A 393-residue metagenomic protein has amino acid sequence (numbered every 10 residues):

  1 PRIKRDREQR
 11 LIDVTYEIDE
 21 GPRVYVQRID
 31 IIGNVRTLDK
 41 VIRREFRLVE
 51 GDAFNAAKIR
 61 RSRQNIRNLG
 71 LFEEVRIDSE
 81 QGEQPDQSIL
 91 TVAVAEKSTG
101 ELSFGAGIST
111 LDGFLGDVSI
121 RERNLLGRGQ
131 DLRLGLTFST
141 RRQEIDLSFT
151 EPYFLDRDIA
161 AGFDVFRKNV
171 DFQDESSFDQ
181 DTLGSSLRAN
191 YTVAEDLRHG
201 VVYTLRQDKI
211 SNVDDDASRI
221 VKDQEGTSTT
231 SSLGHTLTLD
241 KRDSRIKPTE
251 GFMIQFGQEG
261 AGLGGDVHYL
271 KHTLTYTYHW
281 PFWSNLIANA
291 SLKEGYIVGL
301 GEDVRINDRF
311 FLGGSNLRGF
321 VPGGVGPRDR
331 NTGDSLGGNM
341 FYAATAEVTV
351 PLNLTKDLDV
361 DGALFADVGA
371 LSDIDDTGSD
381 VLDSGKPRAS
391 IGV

Functional and structural regions predicted by a protein language model:
P1-K4, R167: Post-signal-peptide, soluble extracytosolic/periplasmic N-terminal scaffold domains of envelope/secretory systems
I3-P22, Q81-S98: Self-splicing inteins and homing endonuclease
D19, I32-I42, K247-E250: Flexible hinge/switch segments at interdomain interfaces of large molecular machines
Q27-I32, R44-A53, R133, D174: Second-shell loop/turn segments in exported
R28, D39, R43, A56-R63 (+2 more regions): Extracytoplasmic/secreted envelope proteins and their assembly/folding machinery, especially bacterial periplasmic
R28, N68, E83, E101 (+4 more regions): C-terminal outer-membrane beta-barrel translocator/porin domains of Gram-negative envelope proteins and their
D52-Q255, S315-G319, V325-D334, N339 (+1 more regions): Gram-negative/organellar outer-membrane beta-barrel architecture
D375-V393: C-terminal beta-signal and terminal closure region of outer-membrane beta-barrel proteins
